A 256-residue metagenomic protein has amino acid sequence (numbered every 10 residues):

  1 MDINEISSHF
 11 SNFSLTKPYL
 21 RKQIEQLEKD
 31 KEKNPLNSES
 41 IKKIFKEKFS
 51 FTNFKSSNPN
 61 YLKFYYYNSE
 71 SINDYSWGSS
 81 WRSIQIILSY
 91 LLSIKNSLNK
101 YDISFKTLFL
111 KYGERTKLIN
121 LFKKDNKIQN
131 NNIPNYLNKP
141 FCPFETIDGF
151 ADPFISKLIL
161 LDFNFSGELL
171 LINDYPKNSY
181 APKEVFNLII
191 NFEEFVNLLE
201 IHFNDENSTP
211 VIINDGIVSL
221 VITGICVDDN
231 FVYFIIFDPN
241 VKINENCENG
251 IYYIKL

Functional and structural regions predicted by a protein language model:
I3-S11, L15-I24, E32, F231-L256: Noncatalytic regulatory segments and standalone regulatory/sensor domains
E5, Y19, L36, S40 (+5 more regions): Acidic, Ser/Thr-rich intrinsically disordered and amphipathic helical segments
S7-Y75: Flexible propeptides and autoinhibitory/regulatory segments associated with cysteine proteases
F10, I147-F154, I159-L170, N244-L256: Non-catalytic membrane-recruitment/adaptor modules and adjacent regulatory linkers in eukaryotic signaling/cytoskeletal
K46-T146, K157-F165: Active-site nucleophile-adjacent alpha helix/oxyanion-hole segment immediately C-terminal to the catalytic cysteine
S79, L92-S93, I172-N173, G224-V227 (+1 more regions): Short coil/turn segments at secondary-structure boundaries
W81-L88, D102, P153, K157 (+4 more regions): Generic preference for well-ordered alpha-helical elements
L161, S166-D238: Active-site-adjacent substructure of cysteine-protease-like catalytic cores
